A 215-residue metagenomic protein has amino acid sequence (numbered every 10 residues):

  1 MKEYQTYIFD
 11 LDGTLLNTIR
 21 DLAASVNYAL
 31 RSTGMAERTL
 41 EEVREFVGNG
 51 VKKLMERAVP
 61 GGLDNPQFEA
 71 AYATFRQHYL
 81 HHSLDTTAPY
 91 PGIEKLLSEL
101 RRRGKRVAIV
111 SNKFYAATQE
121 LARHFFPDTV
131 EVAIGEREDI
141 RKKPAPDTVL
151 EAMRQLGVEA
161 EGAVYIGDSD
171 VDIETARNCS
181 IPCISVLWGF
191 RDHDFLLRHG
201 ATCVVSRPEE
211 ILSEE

Functional and structural regions predicted by a protein language model:
M1-E45, E56: Active-site neighborhood of HAD-like aspartate-dependent phosphohydrolases
M1-Q5, E41, R101, Y115 (+1 more regions): Asp-based, Mg2+/Mn2+-dependent phosphohydrolase catalytic module
F9-L11, F75, V149: Conserved hydrophobic/aromatic "anchor" residues that stabilize well-ordered secondary structure elements
V26, I93-R123: Substrate-recognition element of Asp-dependent hydrolases with the DxDx(T/V) motif
A29-L30, G50-D64, L121, A152-M153: Helix-loop "lid/cap" segments that line or gate small-molecule binding pockets
F46, G50, A88-G92, K113 (+3 more regions): Short beta->alpha linker loops
E56-K95, R103: Metal-dependent phosphoesterase signature
